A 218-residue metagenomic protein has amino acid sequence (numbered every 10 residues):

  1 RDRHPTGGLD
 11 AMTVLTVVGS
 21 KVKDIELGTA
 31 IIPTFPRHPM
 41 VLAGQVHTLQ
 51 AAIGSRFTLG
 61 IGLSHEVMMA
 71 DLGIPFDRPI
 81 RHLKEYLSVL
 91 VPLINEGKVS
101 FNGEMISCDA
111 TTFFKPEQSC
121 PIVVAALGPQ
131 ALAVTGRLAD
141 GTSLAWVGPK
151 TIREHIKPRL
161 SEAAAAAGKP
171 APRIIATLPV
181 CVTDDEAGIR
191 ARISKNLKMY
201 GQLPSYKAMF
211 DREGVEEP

Functional and structural regions predicted by a protein language model:
R1-P218: Active-site-adjacent structural elements that line small-molecule/cofactor binding pockets in enzymes
